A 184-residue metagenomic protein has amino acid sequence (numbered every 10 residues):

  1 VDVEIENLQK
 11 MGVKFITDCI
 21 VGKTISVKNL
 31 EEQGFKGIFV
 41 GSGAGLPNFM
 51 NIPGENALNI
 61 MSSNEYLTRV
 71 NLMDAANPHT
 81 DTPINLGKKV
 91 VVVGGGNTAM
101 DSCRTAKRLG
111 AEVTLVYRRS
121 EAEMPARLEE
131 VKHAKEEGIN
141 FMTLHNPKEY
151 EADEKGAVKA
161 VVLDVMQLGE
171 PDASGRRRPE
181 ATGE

Functional and structural regions predicted by a protein language model:
D2-F49, D74-D81, L86, R108-E184: A Rossmann-like FAD-binding core segment of flavoenzymes
S42-N56, I60-S62: Flavin (primarily FAD) binding-site architecture
L58-M73: ANL superfamily adenylate-forming
I60, L86-G87: A short, charged/proline- and glycine-enriched loop that marks the coil->beta-strand transition at the N-terminal
G94-G96: Glycine-rich Rossmann-fold phosphate-binding loop(s) that bind the pyrophosphate of adenine dinucleotide cofactors
A99: N-terminal Rossmann-fold NAD(P) dinucleotide-binding loop
C103, K107: Gly/Ala-rich phosphate-binding loop of Rossmann-like dinucleotide-binding domains, activating on the conserved
